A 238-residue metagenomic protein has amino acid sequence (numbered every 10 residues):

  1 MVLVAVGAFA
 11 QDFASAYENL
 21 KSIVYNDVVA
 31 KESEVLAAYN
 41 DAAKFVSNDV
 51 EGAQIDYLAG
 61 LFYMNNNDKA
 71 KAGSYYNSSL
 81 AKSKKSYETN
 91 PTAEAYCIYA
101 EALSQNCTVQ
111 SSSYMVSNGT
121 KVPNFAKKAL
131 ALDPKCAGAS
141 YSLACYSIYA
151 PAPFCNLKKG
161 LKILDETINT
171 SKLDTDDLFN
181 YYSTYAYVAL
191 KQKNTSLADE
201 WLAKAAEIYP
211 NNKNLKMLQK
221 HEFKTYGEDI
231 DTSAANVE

Functional and structural regions predicted by a protein language model:
M1-A5: Bacterial N-terminal signal peptides
V6-A10: Sec/Tat signal peptide C-region and signal peptidase I cleavage site
D12-I23, K44-N65, N90-Q110, K135-P151 (+1 more regions): Amphipathic alpha-helical repeat scaffolds of TPR domains
V24-N40, K69-K82, M115-P123, F154-D165: Helix-turn-helix repeat elements of alpha-solenoid scaffolds
F45, E88-T89, L132, T170-D174 (+1 more regions): Structural marker of alpha-solenoid helical repeat scaffolds
S78-A131, E200, A206, K216 (+3 more regions): Surface-exposed, polar helix/loop patches in the mature regions of secreted/periplasmic/lumenal proteins that form
M115-D176, N180: Extended amphipathic alpha-helical interaction segments
D176-Y187, K191-E238: Terminal, low-structured helical/coil segments at or just beyond the last alpha-helical repeat
